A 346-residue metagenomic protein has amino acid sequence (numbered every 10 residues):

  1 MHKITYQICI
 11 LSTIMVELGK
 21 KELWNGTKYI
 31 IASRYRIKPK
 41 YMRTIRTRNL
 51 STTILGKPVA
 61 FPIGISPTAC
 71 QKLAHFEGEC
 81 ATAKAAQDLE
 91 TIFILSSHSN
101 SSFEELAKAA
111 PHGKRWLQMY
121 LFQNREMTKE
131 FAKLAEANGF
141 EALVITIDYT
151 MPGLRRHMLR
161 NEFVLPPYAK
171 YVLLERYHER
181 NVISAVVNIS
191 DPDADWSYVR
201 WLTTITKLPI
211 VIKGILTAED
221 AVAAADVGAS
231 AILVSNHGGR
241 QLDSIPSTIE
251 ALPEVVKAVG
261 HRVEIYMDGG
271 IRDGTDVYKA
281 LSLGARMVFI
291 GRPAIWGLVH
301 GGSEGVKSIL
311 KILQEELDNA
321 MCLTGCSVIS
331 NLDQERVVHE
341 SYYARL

Functional and structural regions predicted by a protein language model:
M1-G56, R155, E162-A194, S330-L332 (+1 more regions): An N-cap/entry alpha-helix motif that binds or orients negatively charged groups
M1-Y35, E250-L346: Alpha/beta catalytic cores of nucleotide-metabolism and tRNA/nucleoside-modifying enzymes
S33, L55-I63, G113, E141: A generic secondary-structure signal marking the coil-to-beta-strand transition
R36, S51-T53, P62-S66, I92-S96 (+1 more regions): Short, conserved beta-strand segments within well-ordered enzyme catalytic domains that often line or immediately flank
V59-S101: Glycine-rich active-site/cofactor-binding loop and its immediate structural neighborhood
G64-C70, G113-Y120, S184-A185: Short, basic, glycine/proline-bearing loop/turn elements
A83-K84, K108-H112, Q123-M267, T275-W296 (+1 more regions): Alpha/beta enzyme core
Q87-A109, G113-T128: A gly/proline- and charged-residue-enriched helix-loop-helix capping module
